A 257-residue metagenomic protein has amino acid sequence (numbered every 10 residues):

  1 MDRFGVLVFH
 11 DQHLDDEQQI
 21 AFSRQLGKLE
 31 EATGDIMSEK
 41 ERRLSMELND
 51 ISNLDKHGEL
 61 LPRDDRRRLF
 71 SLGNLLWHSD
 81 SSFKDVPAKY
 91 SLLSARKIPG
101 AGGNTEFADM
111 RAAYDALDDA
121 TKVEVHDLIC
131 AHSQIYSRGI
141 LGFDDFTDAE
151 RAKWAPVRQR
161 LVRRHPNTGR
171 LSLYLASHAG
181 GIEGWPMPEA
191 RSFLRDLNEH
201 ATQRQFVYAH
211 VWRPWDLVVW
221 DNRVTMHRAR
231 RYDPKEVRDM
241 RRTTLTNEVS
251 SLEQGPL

Functional and structural regions predicted by a protein language model:
M1-V219, R223-L257: Fe(II)/2-oxoglutarate oxygenase catalytic core
